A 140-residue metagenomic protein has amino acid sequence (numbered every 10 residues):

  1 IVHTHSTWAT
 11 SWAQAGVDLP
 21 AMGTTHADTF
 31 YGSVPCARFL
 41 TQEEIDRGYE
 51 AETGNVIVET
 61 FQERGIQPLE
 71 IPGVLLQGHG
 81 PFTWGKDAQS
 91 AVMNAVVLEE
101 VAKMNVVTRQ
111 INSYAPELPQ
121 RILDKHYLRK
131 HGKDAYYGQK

Functional and structural regions predicted by a protein language model:
I1-K140: Glycine-rich flexible loops
